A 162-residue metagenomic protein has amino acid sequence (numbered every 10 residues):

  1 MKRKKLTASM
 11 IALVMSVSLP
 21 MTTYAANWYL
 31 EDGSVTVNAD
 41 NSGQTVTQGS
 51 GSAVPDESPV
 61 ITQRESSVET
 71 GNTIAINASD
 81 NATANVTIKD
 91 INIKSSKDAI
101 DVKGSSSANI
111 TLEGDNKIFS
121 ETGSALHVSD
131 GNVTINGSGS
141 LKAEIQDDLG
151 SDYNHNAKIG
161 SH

Functional and structural regions predicted by a protein language model:
M1-K2: N-terminal secretory signal peptides that target proteins for export/translocation
K5-H162: A composition-driven surface/loop motif
